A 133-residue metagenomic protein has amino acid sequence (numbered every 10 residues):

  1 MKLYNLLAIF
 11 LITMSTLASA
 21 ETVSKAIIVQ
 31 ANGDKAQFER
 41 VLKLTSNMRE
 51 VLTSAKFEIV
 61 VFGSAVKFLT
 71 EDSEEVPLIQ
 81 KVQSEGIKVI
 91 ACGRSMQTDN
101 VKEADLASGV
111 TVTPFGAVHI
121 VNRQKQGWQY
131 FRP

Functional and structural regions predicted by a protein language model:
K2-I9: Sec-dependent signal peptide recognition, specifically the positively charged N-region followed immediately by
T13-L17: N-terminal signal peptide c-region/cleavage motif recognized by signal peptidases
A20-P133: Secreted/extracellular ectodomain signature
